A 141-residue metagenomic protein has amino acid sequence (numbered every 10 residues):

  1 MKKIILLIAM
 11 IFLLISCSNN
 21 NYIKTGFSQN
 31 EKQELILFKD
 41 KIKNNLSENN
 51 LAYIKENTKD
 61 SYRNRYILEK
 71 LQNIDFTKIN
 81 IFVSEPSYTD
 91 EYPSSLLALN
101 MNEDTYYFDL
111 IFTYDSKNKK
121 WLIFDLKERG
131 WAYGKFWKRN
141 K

Functional and structural regions predicted by a protein language model:
M1-I4: Positively charged n-region of N-terminal signal peptides that target proteins for export
L6-A9: Sec-dependent N-terminal signal peptides
L14-S16: C-terminal motif of bacterial Sec signal peptides marking the signal peptidase cleavage site
N19-Y22, G26-N30, I36-N44, L51-L96: Short solvent-exposed beta->alpha transition segments
S87-K141: Exposed beta-sheet edge and beta->alpha loop/turn motif
